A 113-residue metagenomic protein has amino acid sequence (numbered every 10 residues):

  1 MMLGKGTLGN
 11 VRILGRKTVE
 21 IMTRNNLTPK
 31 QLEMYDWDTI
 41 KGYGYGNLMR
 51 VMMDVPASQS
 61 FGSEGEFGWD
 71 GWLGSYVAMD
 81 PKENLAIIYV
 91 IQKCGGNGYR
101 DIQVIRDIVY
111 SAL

Functional and structural regions predicted by a protein language model:
M1-L113: Catalytic loop of the DD-peptidase/beta-lactamase superfamily, centered on the K-T-G motif and neighboring
